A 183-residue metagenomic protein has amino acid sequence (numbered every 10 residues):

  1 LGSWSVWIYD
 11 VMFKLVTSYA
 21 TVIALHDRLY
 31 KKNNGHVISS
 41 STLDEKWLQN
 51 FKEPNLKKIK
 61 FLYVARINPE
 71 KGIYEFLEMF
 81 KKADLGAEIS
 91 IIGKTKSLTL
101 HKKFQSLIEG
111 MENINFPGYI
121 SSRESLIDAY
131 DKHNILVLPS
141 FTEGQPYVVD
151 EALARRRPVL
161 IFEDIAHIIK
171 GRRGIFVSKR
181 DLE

Functional and structural regions predicted by a protein language model:
G2-F51: A short, active-site helix/loop in glycosyltransferases that binds the activated sugar's phosphate group
I59, R66-K82, T99-K102, I127: A conserved mid-protein helix/loop that constitutes part of the nucleotide-sugar donor-binding site
V64, E88-K102, F116-I120: Glycosyltransferase donor-sugar binding loop
Y119, D128-H133: Short alpha-helical donor nucleotide-sugar binding micro-motif in glycosyltransferases
I127, P146-A154: Short alpha-helical segment that forms part of, or immediately flanks, the ligand-binding pocket in carbohydrate-active
F141: Aromatic "clamp/platform" in nucleotide-sugar-dependent glycosyltransferases that forms part of the donor/acceptor
A154, P158-I161: Short hydrophobic beta-strand element within catalytic cores of glycosyltransferases and related nucleotide-activated
G174-L182: Conserved acidic donor-binding segment of nucleotide-sugar-dependent glycosyltransferases
